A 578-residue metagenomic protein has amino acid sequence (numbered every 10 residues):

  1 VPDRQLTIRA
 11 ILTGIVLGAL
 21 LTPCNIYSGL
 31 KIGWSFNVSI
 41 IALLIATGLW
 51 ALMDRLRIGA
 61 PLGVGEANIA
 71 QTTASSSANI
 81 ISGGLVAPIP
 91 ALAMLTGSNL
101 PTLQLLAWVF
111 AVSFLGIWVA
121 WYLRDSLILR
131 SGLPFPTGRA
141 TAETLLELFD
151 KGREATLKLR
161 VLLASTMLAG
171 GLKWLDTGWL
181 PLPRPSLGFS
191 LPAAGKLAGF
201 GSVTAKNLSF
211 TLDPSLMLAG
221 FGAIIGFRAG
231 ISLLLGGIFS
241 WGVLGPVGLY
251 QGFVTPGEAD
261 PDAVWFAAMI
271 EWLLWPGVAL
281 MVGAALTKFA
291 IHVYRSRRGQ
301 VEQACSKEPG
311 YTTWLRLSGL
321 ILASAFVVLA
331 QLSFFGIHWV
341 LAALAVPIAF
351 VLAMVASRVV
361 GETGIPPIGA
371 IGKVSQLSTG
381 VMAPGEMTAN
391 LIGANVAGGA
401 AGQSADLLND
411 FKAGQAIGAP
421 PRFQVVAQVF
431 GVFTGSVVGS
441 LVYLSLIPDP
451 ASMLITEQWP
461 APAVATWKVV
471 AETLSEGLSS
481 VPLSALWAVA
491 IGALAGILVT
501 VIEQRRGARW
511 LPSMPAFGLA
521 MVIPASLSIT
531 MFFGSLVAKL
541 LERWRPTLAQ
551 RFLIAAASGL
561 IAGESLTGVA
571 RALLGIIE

Functional and structural regions predicted by a protein language model:
V1-E578: Alpha-helical multipass membrane-protein architecture
